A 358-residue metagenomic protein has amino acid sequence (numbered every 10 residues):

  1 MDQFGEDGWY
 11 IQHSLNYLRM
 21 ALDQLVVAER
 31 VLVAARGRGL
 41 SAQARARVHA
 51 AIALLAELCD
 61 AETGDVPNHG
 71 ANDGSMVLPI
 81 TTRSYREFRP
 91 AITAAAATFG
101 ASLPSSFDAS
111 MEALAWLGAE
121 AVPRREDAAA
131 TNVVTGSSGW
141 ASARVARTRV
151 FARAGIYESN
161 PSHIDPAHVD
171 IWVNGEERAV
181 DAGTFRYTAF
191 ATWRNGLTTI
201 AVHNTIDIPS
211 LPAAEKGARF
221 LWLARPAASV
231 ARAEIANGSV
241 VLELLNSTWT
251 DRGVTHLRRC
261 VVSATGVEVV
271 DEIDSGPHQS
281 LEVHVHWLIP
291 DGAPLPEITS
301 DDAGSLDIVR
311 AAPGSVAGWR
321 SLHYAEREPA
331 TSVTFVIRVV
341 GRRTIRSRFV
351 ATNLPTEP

Functional and structural regions predicted by a protein language model:
M1-H13: Acidic/His metal-coordination segments adjacent to aromatic residues that form catalytic metal sites in metalloenzymes
H13-R178, A236, V340: Carbohydrate-active enzyme catalytic cores, enriched for enzymes that act on polyanionic acidic polysaccharides
D73, R186-Y187: Short secondary-structure boundary/capping segments
T81, A96-S106, F190-P358: CBM-like, beta-strand-rich accessory domains located in the C-terminal region of large, secreted polysaccharide-active
Y157, F185, L354: Short, solvent-exposed loop/turn segments at secondary-structure junctions
A179-T184: Catalytic Cys-His active-site segments of thiol-dependent hydrolases/isopeptidases
